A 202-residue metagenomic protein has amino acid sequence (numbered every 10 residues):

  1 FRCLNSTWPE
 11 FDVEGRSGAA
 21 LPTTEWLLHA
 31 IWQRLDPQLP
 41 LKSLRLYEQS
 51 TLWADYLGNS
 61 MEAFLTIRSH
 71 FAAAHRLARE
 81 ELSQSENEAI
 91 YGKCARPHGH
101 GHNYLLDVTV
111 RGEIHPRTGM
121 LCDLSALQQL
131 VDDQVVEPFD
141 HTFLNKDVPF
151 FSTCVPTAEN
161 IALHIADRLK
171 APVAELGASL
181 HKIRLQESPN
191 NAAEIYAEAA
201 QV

Functional and structural regions predicted by a protein language model:
F1-V202: Charge-rich, low-complexity N-terminal segments
